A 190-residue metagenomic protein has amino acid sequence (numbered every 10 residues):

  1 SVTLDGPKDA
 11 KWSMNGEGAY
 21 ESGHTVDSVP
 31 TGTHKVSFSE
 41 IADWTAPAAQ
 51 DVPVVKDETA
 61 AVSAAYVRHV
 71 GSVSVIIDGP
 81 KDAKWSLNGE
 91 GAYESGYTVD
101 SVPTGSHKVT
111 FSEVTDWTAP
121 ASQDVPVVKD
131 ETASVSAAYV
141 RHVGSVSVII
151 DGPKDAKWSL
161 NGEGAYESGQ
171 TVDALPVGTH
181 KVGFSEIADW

Functional and structural regions predicted by a protein language model:
S1-G6, A64, G71-G79, A137 (+1 more regions): A short, amphipathic beta-strand motif
S1-V2, W12-M14, W158, V182 (+1 more regions): Intrinsically disordered, low-complexity linker/propeptide segments enriched in Ser/Thr/Gly/Pro and acidic residues
D5-G16, G79-E90, G152-E163: Short, ordered, surface-exposed loop/turn motifs in non-cytosolic proteins
D9-K11, T33, S72, D82-K84 (+4 more regions): Exposed beta-strand and adjacent loop surfaces of beta-rich binding modules that mediate intermolecular recognition
Y20-E21, T25-T33, S39-H69, E94 (+4 more regions): Structured interaction patches on ligand/partner-binding surfaces of diverse proteins
Y93, Y166: Extracellular glycan-recognition surfaces and repeat-rich motifs
